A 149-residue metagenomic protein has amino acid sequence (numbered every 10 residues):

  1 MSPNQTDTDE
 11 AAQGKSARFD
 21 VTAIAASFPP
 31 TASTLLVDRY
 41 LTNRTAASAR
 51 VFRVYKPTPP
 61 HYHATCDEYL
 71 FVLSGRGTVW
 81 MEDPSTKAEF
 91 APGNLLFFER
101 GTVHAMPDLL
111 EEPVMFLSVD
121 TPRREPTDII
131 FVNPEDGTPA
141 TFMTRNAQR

Functional and structural regions predicted by a protein language model:
M1-F52, P59-P60, F131-R149: A short, N-terminal "cap"/entry segment at the start of jelly-roll beta-barrel domains of the cupin/DSBH fold
V37, R44-A47, Y55-Y69, D83-P84 (+1 more regions): A short beta-loop-beta micro-motif enriched in histidine and acidic residues
S48, R76-T78, V103, P113: Structural motif
A49-R53, Y69, K87, L95-F97 (+1 more regions): Conserved hydrophobic/aromatic beta-strand scaffold that supports enzyme active sites
R53-Y55, A64-V79, V119-P122: Short, conserved beta-strand element in jelly-roll/cupin
Y69-P92, P107, I129-F131: A short beta-strand-loop-beta hairpin characteristic of the jelly-roll/cupin
F90-L109, V119-T121: Conserved metal-binding segment of the jelly-roll/cupin
E111-I129: A short hydrophobic beta-strand segment most commonly corresponding to one strand of the jelly-roll/cupin
